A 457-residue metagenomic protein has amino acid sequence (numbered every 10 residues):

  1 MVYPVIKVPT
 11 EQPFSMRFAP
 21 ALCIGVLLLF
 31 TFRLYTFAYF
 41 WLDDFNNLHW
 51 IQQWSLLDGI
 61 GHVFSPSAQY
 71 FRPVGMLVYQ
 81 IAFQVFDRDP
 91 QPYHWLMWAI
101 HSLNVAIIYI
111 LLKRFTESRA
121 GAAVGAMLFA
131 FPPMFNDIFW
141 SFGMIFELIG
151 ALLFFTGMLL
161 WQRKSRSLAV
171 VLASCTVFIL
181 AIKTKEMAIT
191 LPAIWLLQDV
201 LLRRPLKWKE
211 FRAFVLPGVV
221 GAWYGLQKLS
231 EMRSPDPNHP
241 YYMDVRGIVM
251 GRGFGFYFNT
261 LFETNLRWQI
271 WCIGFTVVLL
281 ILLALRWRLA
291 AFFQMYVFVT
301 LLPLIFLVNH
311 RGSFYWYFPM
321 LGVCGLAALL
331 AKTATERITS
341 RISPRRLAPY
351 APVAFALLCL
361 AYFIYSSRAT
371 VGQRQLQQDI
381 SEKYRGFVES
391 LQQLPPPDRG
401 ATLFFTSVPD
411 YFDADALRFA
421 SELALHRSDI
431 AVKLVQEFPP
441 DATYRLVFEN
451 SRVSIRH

Functional and structural regions predicted by a protein language model:
V2-H457: Polytopic membrane enzymes that build or remodel cell-surface glycoconjugates and lipids
